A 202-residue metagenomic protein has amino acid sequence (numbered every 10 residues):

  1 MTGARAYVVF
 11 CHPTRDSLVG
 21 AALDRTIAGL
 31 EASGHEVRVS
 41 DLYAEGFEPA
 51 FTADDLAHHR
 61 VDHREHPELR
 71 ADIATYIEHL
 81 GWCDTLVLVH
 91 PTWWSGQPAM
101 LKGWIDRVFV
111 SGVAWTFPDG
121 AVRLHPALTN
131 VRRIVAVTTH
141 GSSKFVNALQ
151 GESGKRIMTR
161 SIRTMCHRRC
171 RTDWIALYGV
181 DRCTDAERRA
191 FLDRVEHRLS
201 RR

Functional and structural regions predicted by a protein language model:
M1, E78, P126-T129, H167: Structural motif
M1-V113, A186, A190-R202: N-terminal beta1-alpha1-beta2 submodule of the flavodoxin-like/Rossmannoid cofactor-binding fold
V9-F10, V137-T138, A176: Short beta-strands and strand-loop turn motifs
P13-D16, T92, G141-F145, G179-R182: Short histidine/acidic/glycine/proline-rich micro-motifs that form metal- and phosphate-coordinating active-site loops
L42, T139, L177-G179: Active-site donor-binding loop signature of nucleotide-sugar glycosyltransferases
C83, V89, T129-N130, I162-C170: A structural motif corresponding to the C-terminal end of an alpha-helix and its immediate exit/capping segment
T116-T164: Short, glycine-/small-residue-rich phosphate/pyrophosphate-handling segment
F145-L149, S153-R202: Glycine-rich phosphate/pyrophosphate-binding loop and the adjoining helix
